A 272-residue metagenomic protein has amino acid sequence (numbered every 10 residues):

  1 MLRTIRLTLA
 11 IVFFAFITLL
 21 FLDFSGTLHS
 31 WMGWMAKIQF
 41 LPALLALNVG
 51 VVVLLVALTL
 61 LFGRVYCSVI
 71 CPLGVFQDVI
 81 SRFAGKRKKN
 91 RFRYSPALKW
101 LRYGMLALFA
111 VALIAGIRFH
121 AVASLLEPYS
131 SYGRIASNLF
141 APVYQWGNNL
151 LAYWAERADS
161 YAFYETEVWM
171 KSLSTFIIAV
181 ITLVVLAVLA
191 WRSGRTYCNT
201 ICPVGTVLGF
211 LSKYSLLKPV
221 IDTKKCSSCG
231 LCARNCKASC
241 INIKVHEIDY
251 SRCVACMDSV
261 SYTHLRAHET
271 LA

Functional and structural regions predicted by a protein language model:
M1-N235, S239-H246, S251-R252, D258-S261 (+1 more regions): Non-ligating segments of multi-cofactor redox enzymes
